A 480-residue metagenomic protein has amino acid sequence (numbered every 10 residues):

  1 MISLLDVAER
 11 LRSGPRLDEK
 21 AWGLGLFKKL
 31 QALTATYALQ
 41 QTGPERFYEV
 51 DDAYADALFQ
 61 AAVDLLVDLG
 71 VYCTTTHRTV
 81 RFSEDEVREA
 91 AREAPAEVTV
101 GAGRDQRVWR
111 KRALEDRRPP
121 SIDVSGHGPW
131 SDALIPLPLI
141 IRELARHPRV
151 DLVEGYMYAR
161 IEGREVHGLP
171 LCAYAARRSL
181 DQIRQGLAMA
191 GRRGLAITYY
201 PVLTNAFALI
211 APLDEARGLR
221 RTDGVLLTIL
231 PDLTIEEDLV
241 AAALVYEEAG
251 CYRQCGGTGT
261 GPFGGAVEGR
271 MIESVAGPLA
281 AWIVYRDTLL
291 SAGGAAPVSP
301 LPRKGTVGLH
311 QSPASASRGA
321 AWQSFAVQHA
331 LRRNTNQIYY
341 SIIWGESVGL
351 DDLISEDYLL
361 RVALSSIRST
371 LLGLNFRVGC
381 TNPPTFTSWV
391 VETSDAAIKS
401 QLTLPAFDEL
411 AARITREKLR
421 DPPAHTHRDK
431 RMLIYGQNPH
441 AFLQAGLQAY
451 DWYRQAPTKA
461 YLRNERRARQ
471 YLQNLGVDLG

Functional and structural regions predicted by a protein language model:
M1-D214, L227-E237, E409, R416-L419 (+3 more regions): Metallocofactor- and cofactor-centric catalytic cores in central/energy metabolism, strongly enriched
L39-Q41, E45-D52, L309, S388-T393 (+1 more regions): Hydrophobic transmembrane signal anchors and adjacent membrane-proximal interface regions, especially in viral
R46-D52, A133, A266-R270, I354 (+1 more regions): Alpha-helix capping and helix-coil boundary motifs
R78-V80, G345, N382: Residue-level "edge-of-site" marker
E84-E89, G265, T387-S388: Short Asp/Glu-rich motifs
I122-L371, N375, P384, A397: Helix-rich catalytic cores of soluble enzyme domains
D357, R361, S365-G480: Gly/Ser/Thr/Ala-enriched C-terminal appendages of enzymes
